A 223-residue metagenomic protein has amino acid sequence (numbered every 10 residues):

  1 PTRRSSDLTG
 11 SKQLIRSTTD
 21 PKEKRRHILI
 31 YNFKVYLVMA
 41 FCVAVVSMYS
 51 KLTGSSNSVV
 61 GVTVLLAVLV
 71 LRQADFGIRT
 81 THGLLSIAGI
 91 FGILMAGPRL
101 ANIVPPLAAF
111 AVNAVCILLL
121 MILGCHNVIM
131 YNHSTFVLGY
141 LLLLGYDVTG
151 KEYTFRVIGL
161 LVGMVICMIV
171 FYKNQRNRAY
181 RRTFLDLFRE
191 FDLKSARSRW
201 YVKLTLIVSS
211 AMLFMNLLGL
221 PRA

Functional and structural regions predicted by a protein language model:
P1-S5: Short, small-residue-biased leader/transition segments that mark boundaries at the very start of proteins
S6-S134, L138-A223: Alpha-helical transmembrane segments and their membrane-interface boundaries that form or gate the permeation pathway
